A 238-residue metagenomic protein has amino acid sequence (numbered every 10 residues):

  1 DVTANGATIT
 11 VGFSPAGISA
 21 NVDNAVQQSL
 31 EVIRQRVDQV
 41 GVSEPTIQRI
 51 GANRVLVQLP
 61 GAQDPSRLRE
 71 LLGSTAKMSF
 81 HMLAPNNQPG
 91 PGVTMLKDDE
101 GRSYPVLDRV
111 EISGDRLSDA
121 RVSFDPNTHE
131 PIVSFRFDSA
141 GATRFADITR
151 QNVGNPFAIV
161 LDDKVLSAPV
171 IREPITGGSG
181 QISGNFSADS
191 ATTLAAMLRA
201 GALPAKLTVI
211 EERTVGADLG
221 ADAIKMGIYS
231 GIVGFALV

Functional and structural regions predicted by a protein language model:
D1-V238: A structural signal for conserved, well-ordered secondary-structure elements that form binding/interaction cores
